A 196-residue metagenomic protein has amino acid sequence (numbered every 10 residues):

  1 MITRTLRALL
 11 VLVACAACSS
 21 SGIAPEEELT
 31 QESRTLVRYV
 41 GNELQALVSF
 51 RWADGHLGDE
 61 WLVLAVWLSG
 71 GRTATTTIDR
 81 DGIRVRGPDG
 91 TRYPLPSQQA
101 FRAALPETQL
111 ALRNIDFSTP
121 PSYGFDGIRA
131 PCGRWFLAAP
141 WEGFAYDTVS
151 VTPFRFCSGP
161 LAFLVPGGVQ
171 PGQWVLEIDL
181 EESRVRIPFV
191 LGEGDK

Functional and structural regions predicted by a protein language model:
M1-C18: Sec-dependent bacterial lipoprotein signal peptides
C18-K196: Conserved functional micro-motifs across diverse proteins
